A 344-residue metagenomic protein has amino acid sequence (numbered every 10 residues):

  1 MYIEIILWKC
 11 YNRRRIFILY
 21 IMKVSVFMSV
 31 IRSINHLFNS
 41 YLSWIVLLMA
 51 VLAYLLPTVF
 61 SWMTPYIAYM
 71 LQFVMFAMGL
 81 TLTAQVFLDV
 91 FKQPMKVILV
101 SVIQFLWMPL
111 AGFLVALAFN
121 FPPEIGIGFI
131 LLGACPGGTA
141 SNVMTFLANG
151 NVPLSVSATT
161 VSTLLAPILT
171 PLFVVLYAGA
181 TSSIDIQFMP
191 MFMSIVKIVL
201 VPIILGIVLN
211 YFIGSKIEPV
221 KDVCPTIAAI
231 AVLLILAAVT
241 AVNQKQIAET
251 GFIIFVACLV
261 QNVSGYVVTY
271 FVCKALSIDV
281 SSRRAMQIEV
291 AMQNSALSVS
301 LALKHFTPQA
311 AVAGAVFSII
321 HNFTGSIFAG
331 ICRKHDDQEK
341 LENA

Functional and structural regions predicted by a protein language model:
Y2, Y11, R15-I21: Short, positively charged and aromatic/hydrophobic N-terminal segments
Y11, K23-A344: Alpha-helical transmembrane segments of multi-pass small-molecule/ion transporters
